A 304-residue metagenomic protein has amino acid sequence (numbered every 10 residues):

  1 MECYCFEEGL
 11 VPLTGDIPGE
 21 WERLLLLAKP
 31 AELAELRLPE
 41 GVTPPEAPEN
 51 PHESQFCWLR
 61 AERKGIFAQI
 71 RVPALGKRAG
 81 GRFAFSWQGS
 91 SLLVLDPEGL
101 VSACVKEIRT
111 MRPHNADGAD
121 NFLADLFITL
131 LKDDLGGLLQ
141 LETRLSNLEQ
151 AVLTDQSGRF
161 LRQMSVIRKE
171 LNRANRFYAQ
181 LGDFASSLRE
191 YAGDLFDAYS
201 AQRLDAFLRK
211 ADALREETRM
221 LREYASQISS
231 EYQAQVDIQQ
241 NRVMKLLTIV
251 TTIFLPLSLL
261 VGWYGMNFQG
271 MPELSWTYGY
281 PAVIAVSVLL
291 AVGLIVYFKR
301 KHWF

Functional and structural regions predicted by a protein language model:
M1-E190, K210-A213, W303: Peripheral, non-transmembrane regulatory/ligand-interaction domains of membrane transport proteins
E32, A119-L123, S200-R203, E217 (+1 more regions): Alpha-helical structural motif
N50, R78, F83, L95 (+9 more regions): Residue-level signal for the start and early helices of compact helical domains
A103-V105, T110-R112, R144, E170 (+8 more regions): Generic alpha-helical propensity signal that fires on short helical segments and nearby coil/disordered stretches
R112-A116, L188-D205, R222-D237: Hydrophobic alpha-helical transmembrane segments
A124, G158-S165, N172, A198-A201 (+3 more regions): Alpha-helical membrane and juxtamembrane elements of multi-pass inner-membrane transport and channel proteins
L153, F160, A179, S186 (+6 more regions): Alpha-helical coiled-coil oligomerization motifs
D212-F304: Hydrophobic alpha-helical transmembrane segments and their immediately adjacent juxtamembrane loops
